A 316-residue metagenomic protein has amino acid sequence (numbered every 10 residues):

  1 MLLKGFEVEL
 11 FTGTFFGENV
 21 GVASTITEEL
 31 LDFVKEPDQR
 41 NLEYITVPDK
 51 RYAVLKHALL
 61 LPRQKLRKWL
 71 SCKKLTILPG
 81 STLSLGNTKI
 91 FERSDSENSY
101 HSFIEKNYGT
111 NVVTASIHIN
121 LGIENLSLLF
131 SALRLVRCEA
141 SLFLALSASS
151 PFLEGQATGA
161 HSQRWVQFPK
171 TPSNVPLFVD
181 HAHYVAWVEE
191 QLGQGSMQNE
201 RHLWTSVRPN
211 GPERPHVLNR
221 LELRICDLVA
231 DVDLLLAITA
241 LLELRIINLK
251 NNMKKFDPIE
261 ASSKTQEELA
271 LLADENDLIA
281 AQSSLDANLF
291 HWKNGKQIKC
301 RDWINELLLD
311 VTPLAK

Functional and structural regions predicted by a protein language model:
M1-T76, T88-R93, E97-H101, L153 (+1 more regions): C-terminal accessory/tail domains of diverse enzymes
G80, S84, Y100-I117, L121-H183: Metal-dependent DNA replication initiation modules
